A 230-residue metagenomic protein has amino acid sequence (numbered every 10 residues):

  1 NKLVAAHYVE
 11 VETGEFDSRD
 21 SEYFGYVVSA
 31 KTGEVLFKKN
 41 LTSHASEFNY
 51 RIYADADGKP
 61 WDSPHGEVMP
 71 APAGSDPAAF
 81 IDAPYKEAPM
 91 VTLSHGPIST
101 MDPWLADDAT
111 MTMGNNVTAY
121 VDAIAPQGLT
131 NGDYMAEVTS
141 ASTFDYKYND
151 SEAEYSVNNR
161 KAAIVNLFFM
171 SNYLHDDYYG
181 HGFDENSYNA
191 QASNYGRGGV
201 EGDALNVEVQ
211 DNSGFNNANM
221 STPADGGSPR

Functional and structural regions predicted by a protein language model:
N1-V4, V11-F16, D20-E22, A30 (+2 more regions): Extracellular zinc-dependent metalloprotease catalytic-domain scaffold
